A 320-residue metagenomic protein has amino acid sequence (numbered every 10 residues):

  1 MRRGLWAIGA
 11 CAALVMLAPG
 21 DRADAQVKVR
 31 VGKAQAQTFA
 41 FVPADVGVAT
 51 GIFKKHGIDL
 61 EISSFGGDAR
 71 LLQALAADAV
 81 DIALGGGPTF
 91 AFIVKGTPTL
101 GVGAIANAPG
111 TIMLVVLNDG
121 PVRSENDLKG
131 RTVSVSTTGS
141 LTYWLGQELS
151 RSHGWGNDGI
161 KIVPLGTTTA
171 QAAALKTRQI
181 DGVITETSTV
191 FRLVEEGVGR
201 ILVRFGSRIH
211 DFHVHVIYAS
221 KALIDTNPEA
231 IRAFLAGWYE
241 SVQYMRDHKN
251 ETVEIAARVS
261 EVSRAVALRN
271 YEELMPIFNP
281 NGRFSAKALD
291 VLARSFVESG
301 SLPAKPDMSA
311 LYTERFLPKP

Functional and structural regions predicted by a protein language model:
M1-G4: Positively charged n-region of N-terminal signal peptides that target proteins for export
A7-A18: Bacterial N-terminal signal peptides
P19-A25: Sec/Tat signal peptide C-region and signal peptidase I cleavage site
Q26-G156, I162-T167, Q171-A174, D181-T187 (+2 more regions): Short, glycine-/small- and polar/acidic-enriched structural segments that line small-molecule recognition paths
T50-G51, Q73, A77, L100 (+13 more regions): Solvent-exposed, polar/charged alpha-helical surfaces in well-ordered, non-transmembrane soluble domains, broadly
P88, G120, T169-R258: Pocket-lining segment of extracytoplasmic ligand-binding domains
D225-S301: Secondary-structure end/capping motifs
F296-P320: Conserved C-terminal helix/tail region of periplasmic/extracytoplasmic solute-binding proteins
